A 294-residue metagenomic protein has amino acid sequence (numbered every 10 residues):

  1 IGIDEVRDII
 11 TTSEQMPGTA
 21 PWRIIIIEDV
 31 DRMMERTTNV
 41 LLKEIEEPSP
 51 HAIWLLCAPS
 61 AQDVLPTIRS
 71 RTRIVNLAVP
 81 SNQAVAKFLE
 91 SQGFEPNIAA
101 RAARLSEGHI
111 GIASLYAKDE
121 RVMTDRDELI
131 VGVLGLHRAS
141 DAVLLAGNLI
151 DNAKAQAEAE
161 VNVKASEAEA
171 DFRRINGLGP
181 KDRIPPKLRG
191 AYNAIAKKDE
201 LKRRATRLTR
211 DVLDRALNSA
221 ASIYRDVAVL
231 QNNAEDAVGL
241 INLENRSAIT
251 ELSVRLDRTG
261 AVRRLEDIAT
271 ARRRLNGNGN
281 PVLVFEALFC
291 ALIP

Functional and structural regions predicted by a protein language model:
I1-R36: Clamp-loader machinery-focused feature within the broader ASCE/P-loop NTPase space
T11, K43, P66, S70: Conserved adenine-binding aromatic site and its adjacent loop/helix in ATP-hydrolyzing domains
T12-M16, E44, F88-Q92: A generic secondary-structure signal
E14-Q15, N39-L55: Conserved catalytic/switch belt of AAA+ P-loop NTPases
W22-R23, T38, A52, R73: Generic beta-strand structural signal
I26, L56-C57: Conserved SAM-binding loop
R36, K43, N218-S222, D226 (+2 more regions): Short, residue-level hotspots on alpha-helical faces of the histone-fold and other alpha-helical interaction modules
P50-A52, P59-S219, N232-P294: Charged, glycine-rich active-site and insertion segments that engage polyanionic ligands
